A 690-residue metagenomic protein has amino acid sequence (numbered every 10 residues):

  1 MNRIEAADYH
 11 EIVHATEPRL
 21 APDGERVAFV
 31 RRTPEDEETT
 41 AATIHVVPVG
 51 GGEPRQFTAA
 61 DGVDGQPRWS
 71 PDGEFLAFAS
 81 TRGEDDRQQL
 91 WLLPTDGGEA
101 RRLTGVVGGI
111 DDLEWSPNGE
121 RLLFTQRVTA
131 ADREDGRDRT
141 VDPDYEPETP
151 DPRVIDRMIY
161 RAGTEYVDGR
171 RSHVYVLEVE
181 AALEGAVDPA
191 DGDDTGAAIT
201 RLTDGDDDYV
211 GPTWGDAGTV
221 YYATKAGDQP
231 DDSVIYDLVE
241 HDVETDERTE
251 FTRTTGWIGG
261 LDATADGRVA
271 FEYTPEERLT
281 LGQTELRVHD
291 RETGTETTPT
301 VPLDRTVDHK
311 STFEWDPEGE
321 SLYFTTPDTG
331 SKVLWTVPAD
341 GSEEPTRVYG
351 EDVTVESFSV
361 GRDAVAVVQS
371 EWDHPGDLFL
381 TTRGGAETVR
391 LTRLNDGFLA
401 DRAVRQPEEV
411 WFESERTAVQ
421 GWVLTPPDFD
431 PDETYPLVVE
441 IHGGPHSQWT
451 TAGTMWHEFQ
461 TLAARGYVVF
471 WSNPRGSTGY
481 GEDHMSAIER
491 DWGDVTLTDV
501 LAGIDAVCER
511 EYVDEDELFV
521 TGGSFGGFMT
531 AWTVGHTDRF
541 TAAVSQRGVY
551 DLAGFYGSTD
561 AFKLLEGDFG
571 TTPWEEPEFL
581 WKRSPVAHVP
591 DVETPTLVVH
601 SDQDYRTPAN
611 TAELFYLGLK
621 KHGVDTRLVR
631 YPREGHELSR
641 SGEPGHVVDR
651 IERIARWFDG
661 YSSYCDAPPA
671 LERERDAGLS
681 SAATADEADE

Functional and structural regions predicted by a protein language model:
M1-V13, V47-D64, P94-I110, P143-Y145 (+10 more regions): Multi-bladed beta-propeller domains
P22-D23, P71-D72, P117-N118, G215-A217 (+3 more regions): Residue-level detector of Asp-centered blade-edge/turn motifs that repeat once per structural unit in beta-propeller
G24-V27, G73-A77, L122-L123, V220-Y222 (+3 more regions): Hydrophobic beta-strand positions that form the internal "hydrophobic ladder" of WD40/Gbeta-like beta-propeller blades
D36-A42, R82-Q88, R133, E165-R171 (+4 more regions): Short, solvent-exposed loop/turn segments at conserved positions within beta-propeller repeat blades
V128-D193, Y236, T388-N395, T451-T454 (+1 more regions): Predominantly five- to eight-bladed beta-propeller fold
A386, L394-D516, G523, Y550 (+1 more regions): Cap/lid segment of the alpha/beta-hydrolase catalytic domain
P474-E690: Active-site-proximal cap/loop segments of hydrolase catalytic domains
